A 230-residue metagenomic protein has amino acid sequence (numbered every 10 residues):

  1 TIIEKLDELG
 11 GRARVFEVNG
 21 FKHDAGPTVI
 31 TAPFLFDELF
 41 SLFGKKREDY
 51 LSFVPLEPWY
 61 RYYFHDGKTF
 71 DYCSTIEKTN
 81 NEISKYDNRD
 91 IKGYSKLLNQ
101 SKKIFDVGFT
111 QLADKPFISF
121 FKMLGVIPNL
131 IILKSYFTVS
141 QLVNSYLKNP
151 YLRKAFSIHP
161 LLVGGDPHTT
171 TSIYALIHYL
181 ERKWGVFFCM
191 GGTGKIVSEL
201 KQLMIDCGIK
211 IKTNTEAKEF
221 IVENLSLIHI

Functional and structural regions predicted by a protein language model:
T1-K103: N-terminal glycine-rich phosphate/pyrophosphate-binding loop and immediately adjacent elements
L35, K78, K96, T138 (+2 more regions): Generic recognition of stable, solvent-exposed alpha-helical segments in well-folded globular domains
F43, V186-F187, E223-L225: Flavin-dependent oxidoreductases
Y63-Y72, K78-N80, I104-F105, M204-D206 (+2 more regions): Feature captures the FAD/FMN-dependent oxidoreductase FAD-binding
H65-T171: Rossmann-like flavin
L176-F220: Helical element adjacent to the flavin cofactor pocket in flavoenzyme catalytic cores
I228-I230: Conserved small/polar residues in nucleotide/adenosyl-binding loops
